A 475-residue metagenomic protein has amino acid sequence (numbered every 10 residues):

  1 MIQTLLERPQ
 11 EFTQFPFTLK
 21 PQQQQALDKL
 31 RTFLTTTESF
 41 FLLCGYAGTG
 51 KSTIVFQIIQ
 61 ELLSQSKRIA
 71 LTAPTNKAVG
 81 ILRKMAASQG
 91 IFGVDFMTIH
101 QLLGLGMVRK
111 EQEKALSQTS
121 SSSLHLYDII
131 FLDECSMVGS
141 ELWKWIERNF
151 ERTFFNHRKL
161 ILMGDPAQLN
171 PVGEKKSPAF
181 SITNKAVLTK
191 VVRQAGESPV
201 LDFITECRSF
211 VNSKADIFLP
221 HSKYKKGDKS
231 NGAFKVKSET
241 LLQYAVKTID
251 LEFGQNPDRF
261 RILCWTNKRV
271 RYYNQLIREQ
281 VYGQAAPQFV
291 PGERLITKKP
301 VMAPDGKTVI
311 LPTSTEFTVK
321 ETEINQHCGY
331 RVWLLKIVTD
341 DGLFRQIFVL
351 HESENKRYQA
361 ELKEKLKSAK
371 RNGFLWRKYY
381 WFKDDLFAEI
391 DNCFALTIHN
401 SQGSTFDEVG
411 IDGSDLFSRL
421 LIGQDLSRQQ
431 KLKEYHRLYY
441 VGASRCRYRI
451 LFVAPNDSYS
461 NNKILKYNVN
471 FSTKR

Functional and structural regions predicted by a protein language model:
I2-F17, C44: Conserved adenine-nucleotide phosphate-binding loops and their immediately adjacent elements
T4-E11, L30, E38, K51 (+4 more regions): Conserved helicase motor core of P-loop NTPases
P16-L34: N-terminal pre-P-loop "Q-motif" helix
P21, D28, E38-T49, T53-I69 (+7 more regions): Conserved helicase motor core of SF1/SF2 NTP-dependent helicases
Q23, T75, T266, G403: Short, conserved phosphate/pyrophosphate- and ester-handling motifs at nucleotide-, phospho-/glycolipid
S66-R68, R259, E408: Residues that mark the start of a beta-strand
L334-R475: C-terminal accessory regions
